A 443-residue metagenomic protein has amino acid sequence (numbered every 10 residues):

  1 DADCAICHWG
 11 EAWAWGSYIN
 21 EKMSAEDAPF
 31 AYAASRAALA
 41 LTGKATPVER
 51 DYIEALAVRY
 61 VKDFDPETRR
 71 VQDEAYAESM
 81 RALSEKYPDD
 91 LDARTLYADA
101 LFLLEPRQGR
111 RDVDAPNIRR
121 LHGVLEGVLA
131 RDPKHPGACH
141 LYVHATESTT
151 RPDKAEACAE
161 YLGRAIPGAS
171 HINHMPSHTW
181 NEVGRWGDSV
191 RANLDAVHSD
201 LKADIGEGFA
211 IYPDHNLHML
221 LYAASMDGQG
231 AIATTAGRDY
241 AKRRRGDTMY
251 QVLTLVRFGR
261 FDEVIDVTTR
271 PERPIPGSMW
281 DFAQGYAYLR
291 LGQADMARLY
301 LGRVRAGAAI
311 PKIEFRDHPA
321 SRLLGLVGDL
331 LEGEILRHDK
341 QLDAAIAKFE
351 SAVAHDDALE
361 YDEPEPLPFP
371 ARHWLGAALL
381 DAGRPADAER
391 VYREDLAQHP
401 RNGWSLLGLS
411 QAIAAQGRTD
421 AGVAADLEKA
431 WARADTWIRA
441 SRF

Functional and structural regions predicted by a protein language model:
D1, K86, L129-R131, E160-G168 (+7 more regions): Solenoid-like repeat scaffolds
A2-Y18, G43-D65, D89-G109, D132-T146 (+6 more regions): Amphipathic alpha-helical repeat scaffolds of TPR domains
I6-G10, T95, H140-L141, H171-M175 (+10 more regions): Alpha-solenoid helical repeat scaffolds
A12, G16, E26-G43, N181 (+8 more regions): TPR/TPR-like (Sel1-like) alpha-helical repeat modules
